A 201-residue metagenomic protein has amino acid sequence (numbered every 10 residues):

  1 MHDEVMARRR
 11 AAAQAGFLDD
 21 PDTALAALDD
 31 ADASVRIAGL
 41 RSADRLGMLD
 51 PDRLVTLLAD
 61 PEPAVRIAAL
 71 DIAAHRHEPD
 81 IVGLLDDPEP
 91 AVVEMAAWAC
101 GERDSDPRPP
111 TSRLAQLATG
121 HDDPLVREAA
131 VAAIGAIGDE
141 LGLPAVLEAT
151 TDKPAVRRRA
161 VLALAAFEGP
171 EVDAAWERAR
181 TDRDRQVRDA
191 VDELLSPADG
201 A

Functional and structural regions predicted by a protein language model:
H2-D19, T23-A26, A33-M48, R53-T56 (+8 more regions): Structural detector for internal amphipathic alpha-helices that build alpha-solenoid repeat scaffolds
